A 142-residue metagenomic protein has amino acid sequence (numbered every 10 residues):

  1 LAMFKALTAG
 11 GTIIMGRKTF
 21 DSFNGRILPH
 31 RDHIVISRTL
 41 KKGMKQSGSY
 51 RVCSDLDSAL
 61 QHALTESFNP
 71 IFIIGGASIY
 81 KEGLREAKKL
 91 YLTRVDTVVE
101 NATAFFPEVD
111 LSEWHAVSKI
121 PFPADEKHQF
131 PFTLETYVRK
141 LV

Functional and structural regions predicted by a protein language model:
L1-V142: Enzymes that bind and transform nitrogen-containing heteroaromatic metabolites
